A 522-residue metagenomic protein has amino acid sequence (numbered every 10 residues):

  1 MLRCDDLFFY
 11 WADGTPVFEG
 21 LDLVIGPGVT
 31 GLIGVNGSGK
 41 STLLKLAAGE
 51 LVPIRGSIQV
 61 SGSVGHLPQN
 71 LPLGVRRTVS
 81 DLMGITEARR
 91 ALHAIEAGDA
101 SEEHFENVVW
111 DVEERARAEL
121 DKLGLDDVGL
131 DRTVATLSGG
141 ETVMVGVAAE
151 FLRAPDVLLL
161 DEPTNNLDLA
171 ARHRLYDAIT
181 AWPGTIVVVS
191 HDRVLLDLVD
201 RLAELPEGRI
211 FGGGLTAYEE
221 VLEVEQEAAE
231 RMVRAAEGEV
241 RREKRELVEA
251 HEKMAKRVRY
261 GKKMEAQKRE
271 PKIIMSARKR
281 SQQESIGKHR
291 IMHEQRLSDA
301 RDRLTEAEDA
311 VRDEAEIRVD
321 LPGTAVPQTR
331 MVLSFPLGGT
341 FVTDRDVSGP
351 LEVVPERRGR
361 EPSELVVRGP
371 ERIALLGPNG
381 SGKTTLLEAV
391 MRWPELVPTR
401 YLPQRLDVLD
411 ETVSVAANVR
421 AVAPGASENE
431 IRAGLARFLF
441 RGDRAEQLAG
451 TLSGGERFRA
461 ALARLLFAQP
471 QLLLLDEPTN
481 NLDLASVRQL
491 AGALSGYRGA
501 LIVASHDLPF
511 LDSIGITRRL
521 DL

Functional and structural regions predicted by a protein language model:
M1-Y10, A88-V143, E223-V342, E352-P355: Coupling and communication elements adjacent to P-loop NTPase active sites across diverse families
V29-T30, T42-E103, H191-V194, D200-E204 (+2 more regions): ABC ATPase nucleotide-binding domain signature region
L73-T136, R405-A460, R464, A468-P470: ABC-family P-loop ATPase nucleotide-binding domains
V147, L175, L462, L490: Hydrophobic anchor residue at the start of the ABC signature
E150-F151, L466: ABC ATPase C-loop
D156-L159, Q471-L474: Walker B motif beta-strand of ABC-family P-loop ATPases
E162-P163, L448, L474-P478, L482-S486: Walker B catalytic motif
D302-D407, A421-G425, N429: Flexible loop/N-cap segments at domain edges
